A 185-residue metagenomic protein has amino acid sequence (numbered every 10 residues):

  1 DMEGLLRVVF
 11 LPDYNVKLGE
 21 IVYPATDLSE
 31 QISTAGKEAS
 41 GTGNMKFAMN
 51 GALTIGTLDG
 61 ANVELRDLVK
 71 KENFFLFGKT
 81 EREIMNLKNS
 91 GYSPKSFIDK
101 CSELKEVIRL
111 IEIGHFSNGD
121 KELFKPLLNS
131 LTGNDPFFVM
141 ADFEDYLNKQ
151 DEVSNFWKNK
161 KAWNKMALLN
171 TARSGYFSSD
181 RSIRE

Functional and structural regions predicted by a protein language model:
D1-E20, A25: Catalytic cores of eukaryotic secretory-pathway lumenal/extracellular enzymes that build and remodel glycoconjugates
V9, E30-Q31: Short catalytic-loop micro-motif centered on adjacent basic/acidic residues
Y23-T26, I32-A167, T171-Y176, R181 (+1 more regions): Catalytic binding pocket for nucleotide-activated donors in carbohydrate/polymer assembly enzymes
